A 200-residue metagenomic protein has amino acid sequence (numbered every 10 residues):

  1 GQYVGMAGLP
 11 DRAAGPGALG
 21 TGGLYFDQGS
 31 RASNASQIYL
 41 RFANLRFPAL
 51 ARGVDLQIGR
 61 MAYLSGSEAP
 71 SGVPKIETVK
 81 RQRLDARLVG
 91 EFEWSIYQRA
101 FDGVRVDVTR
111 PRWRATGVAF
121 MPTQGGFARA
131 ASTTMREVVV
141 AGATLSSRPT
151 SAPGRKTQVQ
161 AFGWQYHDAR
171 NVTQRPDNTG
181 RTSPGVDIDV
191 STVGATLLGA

Functional and structural regions predicted by a protein language model:
G1-G126, G142-Q158: Outer membrane beta-barrel
A18, K75-V79, G125, T134-V138 (+2 more regions): Short, low-complexity, polar/charged sequence segments that are solvent-exposed and flexible
A32-Q37, W94-Q98, A131-V139, T182-S191: Replace "Gram-negative outer membrane beta-barrel proteins" with "bacterial and organellar outer membrane beta-barrel
E68-G72, A128-A130, N171-P176, L198: Short acidic, glycine/serine/threonine-rich loops at helix termini
T157-A200: Long, internal scaffold/assembly segments composed of regular secondary structure
